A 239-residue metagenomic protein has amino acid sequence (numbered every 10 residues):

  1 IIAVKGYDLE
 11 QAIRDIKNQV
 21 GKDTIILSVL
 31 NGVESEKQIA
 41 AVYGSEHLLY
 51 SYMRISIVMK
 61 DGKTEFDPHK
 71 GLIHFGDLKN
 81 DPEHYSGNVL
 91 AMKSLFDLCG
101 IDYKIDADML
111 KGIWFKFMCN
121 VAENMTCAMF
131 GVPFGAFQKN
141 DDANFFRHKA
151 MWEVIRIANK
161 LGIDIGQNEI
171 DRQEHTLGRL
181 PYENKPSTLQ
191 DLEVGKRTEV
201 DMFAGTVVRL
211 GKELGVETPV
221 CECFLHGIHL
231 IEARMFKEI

Functional and structural regions predicted by a protein language model:
I1-T64: Rossmann-like NAD(P)(H) cofactor-binding subdomain of soluble oxidoreductases
N18-Q19, A41-Y50, K60-N168: Internal alpha-helical scaffold of NAD(P)-dependent oxidoreductase catalytic cores
G87, H148-I239: NAD(P)-dependent Rossmann-like dehydrogenase/reductase catalytic/cofactor-binding core
